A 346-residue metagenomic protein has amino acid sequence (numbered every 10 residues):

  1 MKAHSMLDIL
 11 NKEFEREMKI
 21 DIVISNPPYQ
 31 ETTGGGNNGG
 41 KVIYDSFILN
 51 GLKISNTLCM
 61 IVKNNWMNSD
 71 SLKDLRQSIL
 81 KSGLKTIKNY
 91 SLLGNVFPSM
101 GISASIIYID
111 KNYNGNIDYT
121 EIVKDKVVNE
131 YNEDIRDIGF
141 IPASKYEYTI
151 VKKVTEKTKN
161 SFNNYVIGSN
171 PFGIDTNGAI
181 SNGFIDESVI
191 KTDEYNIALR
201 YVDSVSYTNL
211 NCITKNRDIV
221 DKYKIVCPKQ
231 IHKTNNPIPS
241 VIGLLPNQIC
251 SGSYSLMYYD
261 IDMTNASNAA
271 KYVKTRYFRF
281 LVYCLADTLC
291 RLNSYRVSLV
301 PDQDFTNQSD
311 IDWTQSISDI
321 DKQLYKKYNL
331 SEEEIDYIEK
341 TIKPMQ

Functional and structural regions predicted by a protein language model:
M1-A179: Signature of N6-adenine DNA methyltransferases within the class I
M6-I9, Q323, N329, P344: Acidic/proline-rich low-complexity IDRs
E31-T32, M67-N68, K233-N236, M345: Flexible loop/turn segments at secondary-structure boundaries
L93-S251, D260-E332, D336: C-terminal substrate-recognition regions of SAM-dependent nucleic acid methyltransferases
S255-L256: A short, exposed loop/beta-hairpin motif centered on an aromatic-Gly-Thr core
E333-Q346: Short, amphipathic C-terminal "tail helix"
